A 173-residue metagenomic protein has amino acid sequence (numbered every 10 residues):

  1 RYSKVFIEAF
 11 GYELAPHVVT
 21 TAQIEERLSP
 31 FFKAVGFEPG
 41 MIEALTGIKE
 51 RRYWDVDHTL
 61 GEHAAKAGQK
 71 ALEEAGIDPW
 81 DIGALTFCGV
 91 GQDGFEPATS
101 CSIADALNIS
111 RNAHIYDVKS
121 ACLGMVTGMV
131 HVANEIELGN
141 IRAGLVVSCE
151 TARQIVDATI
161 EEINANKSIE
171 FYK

Functional and structural regions predicted by a protein language model:
R1-T86, D105-N108: Conserved "HGTGT" condensation-loop signature of ketosynthase/thiolase-family condensing enzymes that catalyze
Y2, K33-A34, E73-W80, D93-K173: Acyl-thioester C-C bond-transforming condensing/cleaving domain
F10-Y12, V90, C149: Cofactor-binding loop segments of dinucleotide-utilizing enzymes, especially the Rossmann-like FAD- and NAD(P)+-binding
L85-G94: Short beta-strand-loop/turn "lid" adjacent to the catalytic site in phosphate-handling enzymes
